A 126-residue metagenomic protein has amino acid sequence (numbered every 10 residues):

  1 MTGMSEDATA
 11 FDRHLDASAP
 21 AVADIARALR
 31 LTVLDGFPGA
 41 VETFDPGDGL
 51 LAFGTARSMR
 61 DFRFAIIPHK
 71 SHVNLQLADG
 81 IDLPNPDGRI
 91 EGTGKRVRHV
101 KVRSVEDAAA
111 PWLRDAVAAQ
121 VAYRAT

Functional and structural regions predicted by a protein language model:
M1-T126: Charge-dense, helix-prone N-terminal extensions
